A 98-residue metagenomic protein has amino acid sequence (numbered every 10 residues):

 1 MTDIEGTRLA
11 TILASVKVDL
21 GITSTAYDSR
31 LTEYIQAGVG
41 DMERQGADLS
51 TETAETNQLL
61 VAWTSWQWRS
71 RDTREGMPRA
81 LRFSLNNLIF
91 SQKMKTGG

Functional and structural regions predicted by a protein language model:
M1-G98: Divalent metal-cofactor coordination and adjacent catalytic microenvironments
